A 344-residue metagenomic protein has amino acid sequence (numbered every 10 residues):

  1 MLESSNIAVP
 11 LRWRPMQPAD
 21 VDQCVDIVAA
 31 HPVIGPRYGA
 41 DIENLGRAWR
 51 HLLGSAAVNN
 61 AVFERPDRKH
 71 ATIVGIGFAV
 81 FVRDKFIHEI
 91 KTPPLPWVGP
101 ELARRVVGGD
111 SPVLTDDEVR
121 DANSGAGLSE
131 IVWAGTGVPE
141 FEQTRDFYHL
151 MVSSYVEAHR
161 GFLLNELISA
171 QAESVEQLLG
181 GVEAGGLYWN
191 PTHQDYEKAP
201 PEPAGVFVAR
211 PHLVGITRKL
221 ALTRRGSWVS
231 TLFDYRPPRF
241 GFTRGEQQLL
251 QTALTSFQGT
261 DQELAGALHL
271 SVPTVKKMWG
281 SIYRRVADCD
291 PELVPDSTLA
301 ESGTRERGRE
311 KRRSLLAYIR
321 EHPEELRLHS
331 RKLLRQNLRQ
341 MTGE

Functional and structural regions predicted by a protein language model:
L2-N44: Short amphipathic alpha-helix that is part of the acyltransferase structural core
R47-G75, V82-E89: A short helix-loop-beta-strand connector motif used in the catalytic cores of GNAT acetyltransferases and, in some
R83-P100, A253: A short, polar/charged loop-to-alpha-helix boundary motif
T92-G185: Acyl-donor binding region in acyl/amide transferases
S111, Y148-G245, P273, L293-V294 (+1 more regions): Linker/hinge segments immediately adjacent to helix-turn-helix/homeobox DNA-binding domains
E246-T252, L264: Short alpha-helical "packing" element that flanks the helix-turn-helix/winged-helix DNA-binding module
T252-Q258, I319: Short helix-to-turn junction characteristic of helix-turn-helix DNA-binding domains, especially the helix
G259-R307: Recognition helix of helix-turn-helix DNA-binding domains
